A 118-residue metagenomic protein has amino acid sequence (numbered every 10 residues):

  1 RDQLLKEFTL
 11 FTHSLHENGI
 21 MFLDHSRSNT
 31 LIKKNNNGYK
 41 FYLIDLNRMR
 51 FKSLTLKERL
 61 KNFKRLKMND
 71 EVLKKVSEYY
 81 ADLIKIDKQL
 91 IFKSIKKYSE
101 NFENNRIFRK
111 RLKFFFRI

Functional and structural regions predicted by a protein language model:
R1-S28, K34: Conserved kinase catalytic-core helix
H25-T30, N69-L73: Positively charged, low-complexity, intrinsically disordered RNA-binding extensions
N29-L43: Conserved protein kinase catalytic/activation segment
Y39-F115: C-lobe/activation-segment region of protein kinase-like
